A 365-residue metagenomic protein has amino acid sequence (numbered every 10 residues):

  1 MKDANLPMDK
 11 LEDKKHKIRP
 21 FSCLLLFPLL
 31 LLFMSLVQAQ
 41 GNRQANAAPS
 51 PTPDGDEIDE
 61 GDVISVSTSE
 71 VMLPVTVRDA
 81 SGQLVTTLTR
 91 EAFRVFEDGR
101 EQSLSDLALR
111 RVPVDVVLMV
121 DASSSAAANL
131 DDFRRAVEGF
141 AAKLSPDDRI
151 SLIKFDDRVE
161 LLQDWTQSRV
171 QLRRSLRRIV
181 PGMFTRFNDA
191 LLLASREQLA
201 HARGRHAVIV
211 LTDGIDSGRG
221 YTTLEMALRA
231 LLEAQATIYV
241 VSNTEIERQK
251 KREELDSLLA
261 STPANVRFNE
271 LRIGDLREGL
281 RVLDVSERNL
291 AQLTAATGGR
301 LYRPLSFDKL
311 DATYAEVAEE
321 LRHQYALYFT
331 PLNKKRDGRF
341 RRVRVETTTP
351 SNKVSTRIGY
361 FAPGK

Functional and structural regions predicted by a protein language model:
M1-F21: N-terminal secretory signal peptides that target proteins for export/translocation
A4, K17, L25, N46-S50: Compositionally biased, intrinsically disordered/low-complexity regions enriched for serine, proline and threonine
K15-K17, S35-Q40: Cleavable N-terminal targeting peptides that direct proteins into the secretory/outer-membrane pathway or into
C23-S35: Bacterial N-terminal signal peptides
A39-K365: Scaffold/interface architecture of coatomer-like assemblies
